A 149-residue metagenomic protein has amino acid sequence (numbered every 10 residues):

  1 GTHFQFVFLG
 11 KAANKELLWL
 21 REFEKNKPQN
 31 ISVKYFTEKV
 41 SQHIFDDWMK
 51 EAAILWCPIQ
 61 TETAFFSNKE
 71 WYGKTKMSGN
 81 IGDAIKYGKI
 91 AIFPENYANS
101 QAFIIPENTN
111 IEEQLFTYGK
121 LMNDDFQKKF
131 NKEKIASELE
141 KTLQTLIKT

Functional and structural regions predicted by a protein language model:
G1-F4: Short hydrophobic signal-anchor/transmembrane segments that target glycosyltransferases and glycosylation machinery
G10, W19-I54: Nucleotide-activated donor-binding/catalytic signature segment of Leloir-type glycosyltransferases, i.e., the conserved
A13-L20, N99-Q101: Short, charged/polar "capping" segments at the starts of alpha-helices and the immediately preceding loops
A53, G88-K89: A short alpha->beta transition loop at the rim of the catalytic pocket in nucleotide-sugar-dependent
C57-G82, K86, P94-A102: Nucleotide-sugar-dependent
K86, F93-K120: Change "using UDP/GDP/dTDP sugars" to "using nucleotide sugars
N108-T149: A charged, aromatic-enriched C-terminal amphipathic alpha-helix characteristic of glycosyltransferases across folds
